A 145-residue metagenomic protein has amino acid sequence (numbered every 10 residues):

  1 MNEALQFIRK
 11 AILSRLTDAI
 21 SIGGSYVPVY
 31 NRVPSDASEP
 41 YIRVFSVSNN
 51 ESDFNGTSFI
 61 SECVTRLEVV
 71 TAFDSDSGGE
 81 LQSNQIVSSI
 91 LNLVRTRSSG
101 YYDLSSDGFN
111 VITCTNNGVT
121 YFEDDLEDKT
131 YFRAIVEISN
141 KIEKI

Functional and structural regions predicted by a protein language model:
M1-V27, R32, V47-I145: Charged, amphipathic alpha-helical segments and their flanking helix caps
S35: Short, charge-patterned binding micro-sites
S38-N49: A short, hydrophobic beta-strand-centered structural micro-motif
